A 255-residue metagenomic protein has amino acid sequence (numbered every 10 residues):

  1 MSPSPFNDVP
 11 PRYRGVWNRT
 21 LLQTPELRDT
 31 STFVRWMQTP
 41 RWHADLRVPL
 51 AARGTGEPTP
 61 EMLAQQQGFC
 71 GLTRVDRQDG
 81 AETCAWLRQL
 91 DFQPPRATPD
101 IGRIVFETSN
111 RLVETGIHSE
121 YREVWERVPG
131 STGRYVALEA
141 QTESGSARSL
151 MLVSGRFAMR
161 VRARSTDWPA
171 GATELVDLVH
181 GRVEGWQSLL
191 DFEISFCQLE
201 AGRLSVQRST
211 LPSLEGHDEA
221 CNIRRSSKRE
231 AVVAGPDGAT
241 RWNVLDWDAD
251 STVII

Functional and structural regions predicted by a protein language model:
M1-G68, G80-I255: Lipid interaction determinants
G68-R74: Beta-propeller blade signature
